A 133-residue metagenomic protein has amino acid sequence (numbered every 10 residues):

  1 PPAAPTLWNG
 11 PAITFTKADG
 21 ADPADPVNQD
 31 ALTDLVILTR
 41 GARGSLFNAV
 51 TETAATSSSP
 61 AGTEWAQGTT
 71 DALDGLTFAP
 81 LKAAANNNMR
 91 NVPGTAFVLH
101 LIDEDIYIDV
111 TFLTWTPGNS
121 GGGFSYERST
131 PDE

Functional and structural regions predicted by a protein language model:
P2-A3, L113: A composition-driven signal for long, intrinsically disordered, charge-rich low-complexity tracts
A3-P93, E127-E133: N-terminal "domain-start" segment
G75-S120: Acidic, glycine-rich flexible loop segments
T114, G121-D132: Short, structured beta-strand segments at or near domain termini in extracellular proteins/domains
